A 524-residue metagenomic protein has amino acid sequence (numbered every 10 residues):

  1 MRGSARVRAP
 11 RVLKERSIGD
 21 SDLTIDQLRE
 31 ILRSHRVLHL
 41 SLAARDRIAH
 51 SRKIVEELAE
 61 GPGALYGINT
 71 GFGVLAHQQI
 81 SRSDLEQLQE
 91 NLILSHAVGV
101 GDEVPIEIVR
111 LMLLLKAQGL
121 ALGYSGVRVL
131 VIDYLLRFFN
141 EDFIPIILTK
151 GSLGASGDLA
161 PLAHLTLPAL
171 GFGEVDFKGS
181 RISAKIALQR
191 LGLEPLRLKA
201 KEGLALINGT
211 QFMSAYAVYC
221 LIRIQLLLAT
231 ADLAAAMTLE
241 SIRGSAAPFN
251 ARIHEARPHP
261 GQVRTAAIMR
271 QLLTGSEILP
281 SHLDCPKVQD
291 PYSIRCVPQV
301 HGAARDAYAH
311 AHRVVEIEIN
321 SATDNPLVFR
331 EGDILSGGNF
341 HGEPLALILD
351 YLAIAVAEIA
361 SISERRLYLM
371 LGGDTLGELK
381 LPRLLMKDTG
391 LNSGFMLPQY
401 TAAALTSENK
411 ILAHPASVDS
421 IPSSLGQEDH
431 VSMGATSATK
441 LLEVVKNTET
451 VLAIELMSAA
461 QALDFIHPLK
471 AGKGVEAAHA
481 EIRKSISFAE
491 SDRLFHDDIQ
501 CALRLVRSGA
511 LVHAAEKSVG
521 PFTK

Functional and structural regions predicted by a protein language model:
P10-R36, L40-R47, S51-A59, P168-K524: C-terminal auxiliary extensions adjacent to catalytic cores
R16, D22-E57, G63-I68, F72-R110: Residues that scaffold, gate, or flank divalent-cation-dependent active/transport sites
L28, L92, H96, I108 (+6 more regions): Short alpha-helical scaffolding segments that buttress acidic/His motifs in well-ordered protein cores
Y66-L88, S95-Q118, L148-L170, K199-M213 (+1 more regions): FAD-binding core of FAD-dependent oxidoreductases, characterized by glycine-rich FAD pyrophosphate-binding loops
E103, G123-V127, A229, R313-V314: Alpha/propeptide regions of enzymes that mature by internal proteolysis
G123-K150: FAD-binding glycine-rich core of flavoenzymes that anchor FAD
Y124, L153-A155, G390: Conserved, non-catalytic sequence blocks in retroelement Pol enzymes and Pol-derived host proteins
